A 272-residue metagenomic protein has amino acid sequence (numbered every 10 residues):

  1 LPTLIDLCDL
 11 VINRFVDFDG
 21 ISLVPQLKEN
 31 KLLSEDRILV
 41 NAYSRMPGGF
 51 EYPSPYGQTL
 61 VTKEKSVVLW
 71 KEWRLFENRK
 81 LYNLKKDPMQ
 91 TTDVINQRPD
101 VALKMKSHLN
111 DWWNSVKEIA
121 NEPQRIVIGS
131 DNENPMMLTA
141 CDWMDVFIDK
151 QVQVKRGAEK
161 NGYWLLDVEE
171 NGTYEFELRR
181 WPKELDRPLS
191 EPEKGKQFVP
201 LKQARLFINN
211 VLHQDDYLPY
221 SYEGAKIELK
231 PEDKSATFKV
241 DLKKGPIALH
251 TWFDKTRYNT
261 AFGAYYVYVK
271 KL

Functional and structural regions predicted by a protein language model:
L1-L84, K104, I119, S130-E133: C-terminal cap/loop subdomain of S1 sulfatases and analogous C-terminal strand-loop tails that border
D87: Intrinsically disordered, low-complexity polar regions and short flexible loop motifs
T91: Flexible lysine-rich "adenylation lid" loop at the C-terminal edge of ANL adenylation domains
V94-L272: Long, internal low-complexity/basic segments
